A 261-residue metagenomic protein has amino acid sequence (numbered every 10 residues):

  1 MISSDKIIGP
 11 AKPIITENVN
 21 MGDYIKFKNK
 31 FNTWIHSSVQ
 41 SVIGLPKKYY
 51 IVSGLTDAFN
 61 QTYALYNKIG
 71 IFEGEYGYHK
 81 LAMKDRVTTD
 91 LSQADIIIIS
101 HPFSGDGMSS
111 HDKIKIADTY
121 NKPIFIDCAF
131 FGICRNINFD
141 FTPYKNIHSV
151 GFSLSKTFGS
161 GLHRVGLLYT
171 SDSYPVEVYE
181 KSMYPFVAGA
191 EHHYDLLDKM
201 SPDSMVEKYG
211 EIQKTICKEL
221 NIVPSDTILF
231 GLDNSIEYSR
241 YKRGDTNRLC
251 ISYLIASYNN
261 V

Functional and structural regions predicted by a protein language model:
M1-F27, W34-V261: PLP-dependent class I/II
